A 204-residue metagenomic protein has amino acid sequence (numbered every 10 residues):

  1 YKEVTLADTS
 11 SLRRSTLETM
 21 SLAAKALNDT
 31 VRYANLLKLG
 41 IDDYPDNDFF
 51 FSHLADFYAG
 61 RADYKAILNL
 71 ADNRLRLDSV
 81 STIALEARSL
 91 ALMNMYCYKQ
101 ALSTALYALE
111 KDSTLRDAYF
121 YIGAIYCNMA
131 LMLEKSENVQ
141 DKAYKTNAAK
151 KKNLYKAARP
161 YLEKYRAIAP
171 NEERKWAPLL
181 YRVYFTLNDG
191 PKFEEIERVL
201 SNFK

Functional and structural regions predicted by a protein language model:
E3-A7, L39-G40, N73-R74, Y107-A108 (+2 more regions): Canonical positions in the second alpha-helix
A7-S10, D43, L77, K111 (+2 more regions): Structural marker of alpha-solenoid helical repeat scaffolds
S11-R13, N47, S81, L115 (+1 more regions): Residue-level recognition of tetratricopeptide repeat
R14-T16, F50, A84, A118 (+1 more regions): TPR alpha-solenoid repeat register
T19-A23, H53-L54, R88, I122 (+2 more regions): Structural register within alpha-helical repeat arrays
N128-Y161: Short coil/linker segments at helix-helix boundaries
